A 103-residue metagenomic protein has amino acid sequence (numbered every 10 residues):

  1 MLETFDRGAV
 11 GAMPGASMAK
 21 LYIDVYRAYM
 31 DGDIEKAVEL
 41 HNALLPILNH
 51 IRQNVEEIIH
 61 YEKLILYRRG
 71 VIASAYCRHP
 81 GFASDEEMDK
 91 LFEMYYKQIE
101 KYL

Functional and structural regions predicted by a protein language model:
M1-V55: Catalytic alpha/beta core domains of metabolic enzymes, predominantly
R52-L103: C-terminal extensions of enzymes
